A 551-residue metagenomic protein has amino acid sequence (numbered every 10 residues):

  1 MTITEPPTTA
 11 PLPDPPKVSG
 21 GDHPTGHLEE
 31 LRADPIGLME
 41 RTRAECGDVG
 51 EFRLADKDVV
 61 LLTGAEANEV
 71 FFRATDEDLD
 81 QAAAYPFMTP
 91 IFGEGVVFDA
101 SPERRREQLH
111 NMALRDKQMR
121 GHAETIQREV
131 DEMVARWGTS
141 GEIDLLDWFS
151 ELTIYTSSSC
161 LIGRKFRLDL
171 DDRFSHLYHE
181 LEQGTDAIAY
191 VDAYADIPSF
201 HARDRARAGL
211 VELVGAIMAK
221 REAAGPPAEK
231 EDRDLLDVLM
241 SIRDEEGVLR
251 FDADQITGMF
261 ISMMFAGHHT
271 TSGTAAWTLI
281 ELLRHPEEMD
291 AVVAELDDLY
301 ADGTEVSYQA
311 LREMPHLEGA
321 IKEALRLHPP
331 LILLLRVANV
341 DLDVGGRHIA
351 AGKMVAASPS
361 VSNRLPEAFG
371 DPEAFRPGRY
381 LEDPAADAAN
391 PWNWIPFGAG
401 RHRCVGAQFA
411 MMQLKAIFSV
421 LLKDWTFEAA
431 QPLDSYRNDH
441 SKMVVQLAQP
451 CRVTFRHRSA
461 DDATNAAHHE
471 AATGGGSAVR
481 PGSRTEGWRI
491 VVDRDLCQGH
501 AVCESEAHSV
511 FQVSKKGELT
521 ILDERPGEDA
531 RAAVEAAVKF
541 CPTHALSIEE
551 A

Functional and structural regions predicted by a protein language model:
E5-A44, K57-D58, A65-E69, A83-K165 (+6 more regions): Cytochrome P450 catalytic-domain helical core, especially the substrate-recognition surface and oxygen-activation
P15-G21, A123, Q127, E229-D237 (+8 more regions): Cytochrome P450 I-helix active-site segment
H23, E30, R115-K117, R207-A275 (+3 more regions): Conserved cytochrome P450 catalytic core segment spanning the I/J/K helices
H27-G47, E212, G303-G345: Conserved cytochrome P450 K-helix E-x-x-R motif and the immediately C-terminal K′/meander segment
D76, A357-A385: Conserved cytochrome P450 K-helix/beta-meander segment immediately N-terminal to the heme-binding cysteine loop
Q108, M112, I261, E305-Q309 (+6 more regions): Cytochrome P450 heme-thiolate "Cys pocket" and heme-binding signature region
T270-M289, V293-E295, A407-K423: Cytochrome P450 catalytic-core helices
V502-K515, V538-A551: Iron-sulfur cluster-binding cysteine motifs and their immediate structural context in ferredoxin-like electron-transfer
